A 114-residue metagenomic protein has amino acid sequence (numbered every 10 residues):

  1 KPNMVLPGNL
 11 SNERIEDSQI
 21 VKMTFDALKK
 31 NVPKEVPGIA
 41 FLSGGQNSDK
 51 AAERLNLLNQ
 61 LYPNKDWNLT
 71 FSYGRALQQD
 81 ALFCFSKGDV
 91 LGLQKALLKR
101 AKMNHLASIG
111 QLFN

Functional and structural regions predicted by a protein language model:
K1-N114: Active-site capping/gating regions of soluble enzymes
